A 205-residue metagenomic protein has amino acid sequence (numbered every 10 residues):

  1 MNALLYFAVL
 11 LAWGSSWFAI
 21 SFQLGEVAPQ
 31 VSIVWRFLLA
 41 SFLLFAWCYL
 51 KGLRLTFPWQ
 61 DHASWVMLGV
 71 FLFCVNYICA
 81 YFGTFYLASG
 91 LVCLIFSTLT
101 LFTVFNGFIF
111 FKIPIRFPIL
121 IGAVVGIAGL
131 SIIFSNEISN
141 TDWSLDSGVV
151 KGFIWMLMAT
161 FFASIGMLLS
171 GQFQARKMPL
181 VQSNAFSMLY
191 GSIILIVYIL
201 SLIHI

Functional and structural regions predicted by a protein language model:
M1-A8, T98-F161: Juxtamembrane helix-loop boundary signature in multi-pass membrane transporters
M1-V34, W143-Q172, G191-V197: Glycine-/small-residue-enriched transmembrane alpha-helix faces in small-molecule transporters and effluxers
A12, S16-W17, F45-F96, I132: Specific transmembrane alpha-helical segments of multi-pass solute transporters/efflux pumps, especially DMT/EamA
V31-F42, L72, Y77-L120: Specific alpha-helical transmembrane segments that line the substrate/conduction pathway and gating interfaces
I33-W35, Y77, L91-T98, L169-I193: Helix-helix packing/entry segments at the starts of transmembrane helices
S41-F45, T100-F108, A123, L130 (+2 more regions): Hydrophobic transmembrane alpha-helices of multi-pass small-molecule transporters
D61-M67, I115-I127, M178-A185: Cytoplasmic-side transmembrane-helix entry/capping segments in multi-pass membrane proteins
I203-I205: Conserved small/polar residues in nucleotide/adenosyl-binding loops
